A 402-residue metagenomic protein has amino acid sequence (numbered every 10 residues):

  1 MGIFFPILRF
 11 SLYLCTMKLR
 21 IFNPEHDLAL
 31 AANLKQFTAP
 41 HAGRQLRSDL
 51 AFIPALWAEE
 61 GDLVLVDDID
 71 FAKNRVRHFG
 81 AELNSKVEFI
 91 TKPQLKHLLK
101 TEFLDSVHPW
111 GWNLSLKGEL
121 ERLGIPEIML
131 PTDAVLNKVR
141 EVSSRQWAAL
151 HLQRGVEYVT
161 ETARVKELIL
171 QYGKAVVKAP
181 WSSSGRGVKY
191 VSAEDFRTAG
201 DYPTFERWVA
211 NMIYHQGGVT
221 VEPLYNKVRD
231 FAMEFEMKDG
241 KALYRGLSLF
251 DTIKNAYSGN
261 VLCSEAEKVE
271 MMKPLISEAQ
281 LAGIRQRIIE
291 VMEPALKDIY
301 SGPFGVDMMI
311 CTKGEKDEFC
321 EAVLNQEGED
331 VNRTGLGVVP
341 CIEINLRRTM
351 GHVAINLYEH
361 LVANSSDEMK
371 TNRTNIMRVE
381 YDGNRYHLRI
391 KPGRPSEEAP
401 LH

Functional and structural regions predicted by a protein language model:
I3, I7-T16: Short, positively charged and aromatic/hydrophobic N-terminal segments
K18-L56: N-terminal-proximal low-complexity accessory segments that begin disordered and transition into the first
R44-W57, L65-E167: Conserved N-proximal alpha/beta basic substrate-recognition cap immediately N-terminal to, or forming the N-lobe
V156, A175-F205, A232, K254-M272: Glycine-rich phosphate-binding loop of ATP-grasp-fold ATP-dependent ligases
G173, Y202-A256, G305, M309-L324 (+2 more regions): Phosphate-binding site of ATP-dependent enzymes
F235-E290, N325-Q326, D330, N345-E368: ATP-dependent carboxylate/phosphate-activation module, predominantly the ATP-grasp catalytic core and closely related
L296-V306, E368-N375: Flexible, glycine/charged-enriched surface loops at secondary-structure junctions
V323-E329, T334, A363-H402: Peripheral (often C-terminal) accessory segments that flank ATP-dependent C-N-forming ligase machineries
